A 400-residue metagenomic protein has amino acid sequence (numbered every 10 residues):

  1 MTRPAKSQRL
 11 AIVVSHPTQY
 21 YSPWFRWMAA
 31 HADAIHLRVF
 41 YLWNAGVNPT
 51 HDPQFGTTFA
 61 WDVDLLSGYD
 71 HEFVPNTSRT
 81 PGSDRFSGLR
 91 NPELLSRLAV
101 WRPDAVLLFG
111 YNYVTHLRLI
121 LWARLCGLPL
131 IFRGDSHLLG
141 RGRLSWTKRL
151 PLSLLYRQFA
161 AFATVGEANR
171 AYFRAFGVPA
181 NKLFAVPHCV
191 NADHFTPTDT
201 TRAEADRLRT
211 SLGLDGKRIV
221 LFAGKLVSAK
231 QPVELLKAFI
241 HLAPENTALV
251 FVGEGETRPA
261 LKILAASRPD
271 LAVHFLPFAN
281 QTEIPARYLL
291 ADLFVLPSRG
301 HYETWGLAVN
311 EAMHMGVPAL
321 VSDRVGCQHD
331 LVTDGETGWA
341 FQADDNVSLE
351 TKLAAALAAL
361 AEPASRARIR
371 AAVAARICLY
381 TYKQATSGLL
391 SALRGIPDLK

Functional and structural regions predicted by a protein language model:
F109, V114, C126-W146, Q158-A161: A short, histidine- and acid-enriched strand-loop-helix "catalytic/donor-clamping" loop that lines the nucleotide-sugar
L152, R157-D206, L214, F275: Donor nucleotide-sugar binding/catalytic pocket of nucleotide-sugar-dependent glycosyltransferases
L214-K230, L236-F239, V250: Conserved donor-binding/catalytic core segment of Leloir-type glycosyltransferases
P259-T282: Nucleotide-activated donor-binding/catalytic signature segment of Leloir-type glycosyltransferases, i.e., the conserved
F278-A279, A286-A291: Short alpha-helical donor nucleotide-sugar binding micro-motif in glycosyltransferases
L289-T304, V317: Acidic donor-binding loop of glycosyltransferase active sites
H314-S322, V332: Short hydrophobic beta-strand element within catalytic cores of glycosyltransferases and related nucleotide-activated
H329-L357: Change "using UDP/GDP/dTDP sugars" to "using nucleotide sugars
